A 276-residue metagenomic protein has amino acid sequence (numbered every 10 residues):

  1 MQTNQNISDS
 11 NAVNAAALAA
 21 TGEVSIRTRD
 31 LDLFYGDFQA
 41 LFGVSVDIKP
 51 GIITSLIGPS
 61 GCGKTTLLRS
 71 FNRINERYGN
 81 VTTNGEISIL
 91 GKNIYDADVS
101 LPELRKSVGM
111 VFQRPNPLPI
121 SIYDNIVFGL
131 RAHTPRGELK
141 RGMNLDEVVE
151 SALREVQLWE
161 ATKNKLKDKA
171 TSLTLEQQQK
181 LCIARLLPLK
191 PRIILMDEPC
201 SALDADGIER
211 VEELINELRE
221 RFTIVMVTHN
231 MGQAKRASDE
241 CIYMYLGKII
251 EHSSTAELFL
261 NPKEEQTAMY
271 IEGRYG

Functional and structural regions predicted by a protein language model:
R73-G79, A97-D98, D124-L145, Q157: ABC-type ATPase nucleotide-binding domains, specifically the catalytic core motifs of the NBD
E86, K92-N93, K140-K163: Conserved ABC ATPase "signature" region
E86-E103, K167, L258: ABC ATPase NBD Q-loop/coupling interface
I194-D197: Catalytic Walker B motif of ABC-type/P-loop ATPase nucleotide-binding domains
I208-E220: Helical segment within the ABC ATPase nucleotide-binding domain
H252-S253: ABC ATPase "signature
